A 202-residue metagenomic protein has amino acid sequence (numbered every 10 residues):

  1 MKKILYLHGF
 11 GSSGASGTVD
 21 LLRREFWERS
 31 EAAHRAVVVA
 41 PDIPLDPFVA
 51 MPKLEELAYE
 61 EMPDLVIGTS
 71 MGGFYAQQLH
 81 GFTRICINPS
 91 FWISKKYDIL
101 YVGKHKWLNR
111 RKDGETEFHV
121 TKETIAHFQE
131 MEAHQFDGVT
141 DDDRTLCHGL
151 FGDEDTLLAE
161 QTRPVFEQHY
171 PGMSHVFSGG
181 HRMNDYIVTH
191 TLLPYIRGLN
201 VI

Functional and structural regions predicted by a protein language model:
K2-E60, H181: Active-site catalytic motif of lipid deacylating hydrolases and related acyltransferases
Y6-F10, I67, L150-G152: Short hydrophobic segments within beta-strands
A15, V19-R23, A76, A159-R163: Short, highly selective alpha-helical patches that border small-molecule cofactor pockets in redox/cofactor-processing
D64-I67, T83-I85: Residue in the alpha/beta-hydrolase core beta-strand immediately N-terminal to the catalytic nucleophile
I67-Q77: Gly/Ala-rich beta-loop-alpha elbow adjacent to hydrolase catalytic centers
Q77-T83: Glycosyltransferases and closely related glycan-assembly transferases that use nucleotide-activated donors
T83-I202: The alpha/beta-hydrolase serine catalytic core
